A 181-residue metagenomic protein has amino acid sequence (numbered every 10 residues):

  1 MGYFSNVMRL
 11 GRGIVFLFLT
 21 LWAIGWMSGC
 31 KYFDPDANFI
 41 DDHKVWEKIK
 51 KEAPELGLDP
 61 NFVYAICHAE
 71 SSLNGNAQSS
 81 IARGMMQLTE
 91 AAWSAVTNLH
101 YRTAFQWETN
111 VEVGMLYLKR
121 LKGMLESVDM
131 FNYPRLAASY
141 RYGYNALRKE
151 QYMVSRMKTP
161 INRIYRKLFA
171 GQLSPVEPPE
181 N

Functional and structural regions predicted by a protein language model:
G2-F18: N-terminal Sec-pathway targeting helices
A23-L73, E108-V111, Q172-E180: Export/targeting segments at the very N-terminus of extracytoplasmic proteins
D34-F39, I49-A53, N74-A82, V96-E108 (+2 more regions): Second-shell loop/turn segments in exported
I49, I66-S94, Y117, G143: Cell-wall polysaccharide-cleaving catalytic domain and substrate-binding groove, primarily in peptidoglycan/chitin
E55-D59, S79, M130-N132: Extracellular/periplasmic catalytic domains that process cell-envelope and extracellular macromolecules
F62-V63, G84, N132, L136: Residue-level detector of well-ordered alpha-helical segments, enriched for hydrophobic/aromatic packing positions
E90-K149: Alpha-helical segment that forms one wall of the substrate-binding/catalytic cleft in peptidoglycan-active domains
F131-N181: Catalytic and substrate-binding regions of cell-wall glycan-acting enzymes that process beta-1,4-linked
